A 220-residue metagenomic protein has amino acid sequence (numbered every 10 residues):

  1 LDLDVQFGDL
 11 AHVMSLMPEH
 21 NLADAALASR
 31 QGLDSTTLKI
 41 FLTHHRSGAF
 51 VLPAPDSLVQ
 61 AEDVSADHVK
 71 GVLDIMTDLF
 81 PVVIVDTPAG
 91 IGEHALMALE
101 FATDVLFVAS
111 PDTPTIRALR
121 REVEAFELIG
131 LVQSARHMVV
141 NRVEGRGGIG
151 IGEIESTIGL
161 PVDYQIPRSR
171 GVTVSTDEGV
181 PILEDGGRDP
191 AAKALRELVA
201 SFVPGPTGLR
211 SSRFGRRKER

Functional and structural regions predicted by a protein language model:
L1-V51: Phosphate-binding loop that captures ATP/GTP phosphates
V5-F7, D56, V143-E144: Glycine-rich beta-alpha junction loops
V13-M17, A28, G32, G48 (+8 more regions): Conserved, well-folded catalytic cores of nucleic-acid-processing and energy-transducing macromolecular machines
L22, E178-E197: C-terminal boundary of histidine-terminating zinc-finger modules
R30-T87: Cytosolic-facing regulatory segments adjacent to core modules
D63, D67-R168, V174: Conserved catalytic-core segment of NTP-binding enzymes
L128, A135-R136, V140, G186 (+1 more regions): Acidic-aromatic/histidine active-site loop/patch
